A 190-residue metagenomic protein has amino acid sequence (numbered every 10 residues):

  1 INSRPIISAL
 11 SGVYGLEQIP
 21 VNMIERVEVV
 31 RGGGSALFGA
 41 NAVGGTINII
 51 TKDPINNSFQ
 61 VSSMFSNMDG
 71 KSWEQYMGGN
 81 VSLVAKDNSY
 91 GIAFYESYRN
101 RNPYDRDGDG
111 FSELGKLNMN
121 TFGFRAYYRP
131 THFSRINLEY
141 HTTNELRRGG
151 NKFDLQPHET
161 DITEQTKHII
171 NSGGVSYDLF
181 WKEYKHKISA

Functional and structural regions predicted by a protein language model:
N2-S3, E183: Residue-level detection of beta-strand-connecting loop/turn positions
R4-R31: Short acidic/polar hinge/loop motifs at secondary-structure boundaries that mediate gating or recognition
S8-L10, M23-E25, A36-N48, K52-D107 (+1 more regions): Outer-membrane beta-barrel translocator/receptor signature
Y14, G34-F38, S66-G70, F111-E113 (+1 more regions): Outer-membrane beta-barrel domain signature
S58-Q60, S89-A93, F133-E139, K185-S189: Membrane-spanning beta-strand positions in outer-membrane beta-barrel proteins
R101-T121, Y127-H186: Flexible loop and strand-edge segments within Gram-negative outer membrane beta-barrel domains
